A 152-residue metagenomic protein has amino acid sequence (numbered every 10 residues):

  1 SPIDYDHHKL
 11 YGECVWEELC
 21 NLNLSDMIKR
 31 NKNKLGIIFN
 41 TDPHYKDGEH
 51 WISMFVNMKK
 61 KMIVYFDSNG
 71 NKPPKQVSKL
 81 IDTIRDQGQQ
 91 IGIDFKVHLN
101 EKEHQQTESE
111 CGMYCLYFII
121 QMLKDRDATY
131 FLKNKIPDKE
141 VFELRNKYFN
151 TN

Functional and structural regions predicted by a protein language model:
S1, L10-E18, L22, K60-M62 (+3 more regions): Compositionally biased low-complexity segments enriched in polar/charged residues
S1-T41: Conserved active-site-adjacent core of cysteine acyl-enzyme catalytic domains
N23, Q76-L80, E140-L144: Exposed alpha-helical structural elements
K29-Y130: Cysteine protease-like catalytic core of ubiquitin/ubiquitin-like
Y117-N152: Contiguous terminal or domain-adjacent regions that often encompass a lipid-handling module or interaction segment
